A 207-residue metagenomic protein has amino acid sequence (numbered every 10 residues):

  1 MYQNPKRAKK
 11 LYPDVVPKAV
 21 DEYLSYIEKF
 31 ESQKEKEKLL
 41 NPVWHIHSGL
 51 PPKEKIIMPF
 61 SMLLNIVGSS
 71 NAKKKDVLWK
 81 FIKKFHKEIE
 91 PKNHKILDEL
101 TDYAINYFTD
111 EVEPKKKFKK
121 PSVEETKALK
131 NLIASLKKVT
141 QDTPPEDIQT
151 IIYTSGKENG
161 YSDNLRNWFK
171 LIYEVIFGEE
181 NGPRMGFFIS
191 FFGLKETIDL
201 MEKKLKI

Functional and structural regions predicted by a protein language model:
M1-D102, F177-I207: Catalytic adenosine-cofactor/nucleotide-binding cores of aminoacyl-tRNA synthetases and other
Y12, G49-P52, K117-P121, E125 (+5 more regions): Generic alpha-helical structural element
A19-G49, D110-K115, N131, S135 (+1 more regions): Short amphipathic alpha-helical segments and their helix-coil junctions
K55-P59, V77, I96, A128 (+2 more regions): Residue-level detector of well-ordered alpha-helical segments, enriched for hydrophobic/aromatic packing positions
K73-T140, P145: Small-residue-rich helix-loop
E146-Y153, K157, Y161-L200: Charged substrate- and nucleic-acid-binding regions of tRNA-handling and nucleotidyl-transfer enzymes, centered on
